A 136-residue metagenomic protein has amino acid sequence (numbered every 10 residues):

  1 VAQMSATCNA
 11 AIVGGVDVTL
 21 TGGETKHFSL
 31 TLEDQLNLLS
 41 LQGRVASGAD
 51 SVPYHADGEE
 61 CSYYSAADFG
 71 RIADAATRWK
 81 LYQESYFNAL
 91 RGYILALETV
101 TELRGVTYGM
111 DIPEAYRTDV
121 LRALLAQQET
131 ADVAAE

Functional and structural regions predicted by a protein language model:
V1-E136: A preference for well-ordered globular domain cores that mediate specific macromolecular interactions or catalysis
